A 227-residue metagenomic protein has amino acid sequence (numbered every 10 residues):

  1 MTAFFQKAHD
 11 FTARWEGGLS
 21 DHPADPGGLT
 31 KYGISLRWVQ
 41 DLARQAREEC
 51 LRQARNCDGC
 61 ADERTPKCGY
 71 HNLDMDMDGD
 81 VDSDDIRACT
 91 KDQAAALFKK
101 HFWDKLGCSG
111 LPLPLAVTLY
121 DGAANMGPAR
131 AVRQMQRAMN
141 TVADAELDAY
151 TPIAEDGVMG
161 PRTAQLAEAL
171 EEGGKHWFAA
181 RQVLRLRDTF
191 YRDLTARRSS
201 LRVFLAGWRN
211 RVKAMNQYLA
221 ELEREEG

Functional and structural regions predicted by a protein language model:
M1-G227: Cell-wall polysaccharide-cleaving catalytic domain and substrate-binding groove, primarily in peptidoglycan/chitin
